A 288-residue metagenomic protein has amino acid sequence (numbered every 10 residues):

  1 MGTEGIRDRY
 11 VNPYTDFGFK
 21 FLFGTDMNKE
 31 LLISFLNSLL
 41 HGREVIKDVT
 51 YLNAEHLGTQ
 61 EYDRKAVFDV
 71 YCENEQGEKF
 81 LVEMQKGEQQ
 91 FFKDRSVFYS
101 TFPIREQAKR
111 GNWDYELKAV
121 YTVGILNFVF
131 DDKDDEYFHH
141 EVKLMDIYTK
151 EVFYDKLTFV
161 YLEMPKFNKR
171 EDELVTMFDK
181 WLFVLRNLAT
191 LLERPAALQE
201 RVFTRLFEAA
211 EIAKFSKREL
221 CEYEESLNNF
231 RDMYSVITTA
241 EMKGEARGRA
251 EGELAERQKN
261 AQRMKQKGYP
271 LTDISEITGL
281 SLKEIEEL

Functional and structural regions predicted by a protein language model:
M1-L288: Elongated, amphipathic alpha-helical interaction scaffolds
